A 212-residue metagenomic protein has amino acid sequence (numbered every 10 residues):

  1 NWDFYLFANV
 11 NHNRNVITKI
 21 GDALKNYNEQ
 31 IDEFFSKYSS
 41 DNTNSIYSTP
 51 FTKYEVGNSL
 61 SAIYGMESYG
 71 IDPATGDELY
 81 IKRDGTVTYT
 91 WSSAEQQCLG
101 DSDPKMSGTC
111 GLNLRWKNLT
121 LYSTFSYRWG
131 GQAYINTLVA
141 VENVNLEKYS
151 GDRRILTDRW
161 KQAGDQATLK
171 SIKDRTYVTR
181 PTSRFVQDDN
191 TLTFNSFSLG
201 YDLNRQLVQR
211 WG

Functional and structural regions predicted by a protein language model:
N1-S102: Conserved small-residue
W2, P104-G108, N190-N195: Residues that define the transmembrane beta-barrel architecture of outer-membrane proteins
F4-L6, C110, W116, L121-S123 (+1 more regions): Transmembrane beta-strands of outer-membrane beta-barrel proteins
V10-V16, W116-N118, Y127-G131, S196 (+1 more regions): Transmembrane beta-strands of outer-membrane beta-barrel pores
Y64, Y122-T124, G131-A133: Short helix/loop capping segments that flank catalytic or ligand/cofactor-binding pockets
A94-E95, K105-C110, R128, P181: Short, hydrophobic/aromatic alpha-helical segments in well-folded domains
Q97-L99, G108-G111, Q206-L207: Generic recognition of flexible, low-complexity loop/linker segments
R128-G212: Extracytoplasmic gating/loop element in the C-terminal half of outer-membrane beta-barrel translocons and assembly
